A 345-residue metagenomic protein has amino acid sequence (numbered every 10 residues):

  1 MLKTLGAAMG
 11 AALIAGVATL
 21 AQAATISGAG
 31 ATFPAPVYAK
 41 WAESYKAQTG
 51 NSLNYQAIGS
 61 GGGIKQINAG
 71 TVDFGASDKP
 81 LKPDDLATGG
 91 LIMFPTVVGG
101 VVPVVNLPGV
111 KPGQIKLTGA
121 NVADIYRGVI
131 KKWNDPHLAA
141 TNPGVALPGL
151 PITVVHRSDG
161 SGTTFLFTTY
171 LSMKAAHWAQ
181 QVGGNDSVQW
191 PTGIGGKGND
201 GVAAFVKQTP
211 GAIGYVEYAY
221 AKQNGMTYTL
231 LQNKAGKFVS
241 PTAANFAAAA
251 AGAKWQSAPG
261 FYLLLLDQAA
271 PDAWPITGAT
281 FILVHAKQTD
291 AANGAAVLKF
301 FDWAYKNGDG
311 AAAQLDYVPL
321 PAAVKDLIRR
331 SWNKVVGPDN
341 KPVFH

Functional and structural regions predicted by a protein language model:
M1-Q22: Gram-negative bacterial Sec-dependent N-terminal signal peptides
A23-H345: Flexible loop/hinge segments at secondary-structure junctions
